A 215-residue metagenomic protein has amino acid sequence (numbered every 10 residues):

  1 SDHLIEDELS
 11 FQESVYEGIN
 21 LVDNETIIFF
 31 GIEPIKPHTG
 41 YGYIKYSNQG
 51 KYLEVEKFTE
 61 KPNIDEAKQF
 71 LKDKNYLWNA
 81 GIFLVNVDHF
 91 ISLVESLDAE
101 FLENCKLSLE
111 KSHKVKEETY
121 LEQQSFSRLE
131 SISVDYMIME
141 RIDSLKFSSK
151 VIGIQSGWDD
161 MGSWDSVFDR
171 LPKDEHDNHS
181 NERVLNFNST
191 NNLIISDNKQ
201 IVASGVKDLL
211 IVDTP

Functional and structural regions predicted by a protein language model:
S1-Q49, L84-V85, I91-D98: Conserved beta-loop-beta/alpha segment of the NTase-like Rossmann-fold superfamily that binds/positions NTPs
D23-I27, T39, Y52-V55, N79 (+4 more regions): Short coil/turn connectors at secondary-structure junctions
I28, P37-G40, E54-V55, E66-A67 (+3 more regions): Glycine-rich, flexible loop/turn motifs
E33, E56-T59, I82, S127: Glycine- and other small-residue-rich loops at beta-strand/loop junctions that grip anionic moieties
Y46-L77: A short, charged helix-loop
K74-V87: Short loop-to-beta-strand entry elements in the cores of soluble alpha/beta enzymes
V87-P215: Left-handed beta-helix
